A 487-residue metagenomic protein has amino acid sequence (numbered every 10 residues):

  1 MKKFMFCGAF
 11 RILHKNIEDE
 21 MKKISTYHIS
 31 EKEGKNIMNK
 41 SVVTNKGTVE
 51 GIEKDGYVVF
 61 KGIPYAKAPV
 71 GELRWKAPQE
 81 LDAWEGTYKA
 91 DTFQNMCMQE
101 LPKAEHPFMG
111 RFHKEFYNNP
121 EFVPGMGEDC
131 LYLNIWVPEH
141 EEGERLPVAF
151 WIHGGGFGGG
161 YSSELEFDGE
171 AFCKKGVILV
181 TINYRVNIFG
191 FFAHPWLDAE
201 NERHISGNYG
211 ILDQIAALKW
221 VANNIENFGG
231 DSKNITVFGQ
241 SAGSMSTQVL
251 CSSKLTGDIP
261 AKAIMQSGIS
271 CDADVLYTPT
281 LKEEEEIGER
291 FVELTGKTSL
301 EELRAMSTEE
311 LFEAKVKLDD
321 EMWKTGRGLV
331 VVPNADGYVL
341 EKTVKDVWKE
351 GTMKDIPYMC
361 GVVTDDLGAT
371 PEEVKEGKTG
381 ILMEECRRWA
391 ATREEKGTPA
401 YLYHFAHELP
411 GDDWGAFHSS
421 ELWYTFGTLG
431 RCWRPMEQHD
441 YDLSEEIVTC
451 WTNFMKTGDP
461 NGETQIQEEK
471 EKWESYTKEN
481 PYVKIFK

Functional and structural regions predicted by a protein language model:
K15-E20, I24-I37: Short, Lys/Arg-enriched N-terminal segments with co-localized hydrophobic residues within the first ~10-30 amino acids
N36-N208, S232, Q438-I447, M455-Q465: Non-catalytic accessory segments of hydrolases
F116-K297, W348-L367, E395-T398: Serine-hydrolase-like catalytic core of hydrolytic proteins
R185-N187, F238-A242, H404-D412, I466-E474: Short, solvent-exposed turn/loop segments enriched in Gly/Ser/Thr/Pro and often Arg
K262, S270-Y277, L294, T298 (+3 more regions): Substrate-gating cap/lid region and adjacent catalytic-acid/histidine neighborhood within extracellular/lumenal
E468-K487: C-terminal domain-tail junction helix/linker
